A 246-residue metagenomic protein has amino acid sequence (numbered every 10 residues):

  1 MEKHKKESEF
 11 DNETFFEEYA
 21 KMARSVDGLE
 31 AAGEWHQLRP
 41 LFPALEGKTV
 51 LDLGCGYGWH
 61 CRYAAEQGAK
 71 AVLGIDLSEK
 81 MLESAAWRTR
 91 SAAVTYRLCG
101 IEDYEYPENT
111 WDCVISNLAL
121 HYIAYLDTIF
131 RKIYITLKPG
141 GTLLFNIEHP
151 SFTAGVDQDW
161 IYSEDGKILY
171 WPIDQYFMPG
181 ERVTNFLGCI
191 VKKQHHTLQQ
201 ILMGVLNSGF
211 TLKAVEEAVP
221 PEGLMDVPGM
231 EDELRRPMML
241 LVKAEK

Functional and structural regions predicted by a protein language model:
M1-L45, W59-Y63, R88: Conserved class I S-adenosyl-L-methionine
L51-L53, Y57-Y104: Class I SAM-dependent methyltransferase SAM/SAH-binding core
E102-V114: A short acidic, Gly/Pro-enriched loop at the edge of an enzyme's catalytic core that lines a small-molecule cofactor
D112-D127: A short SAM/SAH-binding and catalytic strip from SAM-dependent methyltransferases
D127-T142: A short glycine-rich, Lys/Arg-flanked "PGG" loop and its adjoining helix->strand segment in the class I
L143-G180: Conserved class I S-adenosyl-L-methionine
G180-E181, K193-E216: Short alpha-helix
S208-F210, P228-K246: Core SAM-dependent methyltransferase catalytic element
